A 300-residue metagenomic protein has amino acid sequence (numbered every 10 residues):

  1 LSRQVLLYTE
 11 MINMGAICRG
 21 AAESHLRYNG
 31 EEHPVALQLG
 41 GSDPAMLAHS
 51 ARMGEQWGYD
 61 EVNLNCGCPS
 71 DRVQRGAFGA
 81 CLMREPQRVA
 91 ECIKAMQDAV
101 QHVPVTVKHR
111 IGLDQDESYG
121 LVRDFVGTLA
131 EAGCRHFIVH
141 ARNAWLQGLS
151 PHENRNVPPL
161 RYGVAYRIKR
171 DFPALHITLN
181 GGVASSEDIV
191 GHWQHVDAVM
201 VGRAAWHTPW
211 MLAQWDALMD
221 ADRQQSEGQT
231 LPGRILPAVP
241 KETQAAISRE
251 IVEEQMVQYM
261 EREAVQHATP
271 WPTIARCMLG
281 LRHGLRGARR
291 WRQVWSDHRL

Functional and structural regions predicted by a protein language model:
L1-D60: Glycine-rich, positively charged N-terminal anion/phosphate-binding segment
L7-T9, V35-L39, V62, V105-H109 (+3 more regions): Hydrophobic faces of well-ordered beta-strands that scaffold small-molecule active sites in alpha/beta enzyme cores
T9, D60-S70, A132-N143, V201-A205: Non-cysteine beta-strand/loop elements that form the S-adenosyl-L-methionine
T9-E10, G15, D71, A80-C81 (+4 more regions): Flexible, active-site-adjacent loop/turn segments at secondary-structure boundaries
I12-M14, G40-S42, G67-P69, R110-D114 (+3 more regions): Active-site beta-loop-alpha junctions enriched in small/polar residues
I17-H25, S70-K94, V100, L146-A165 (+1 more regions): Active-site-adjacent beta->alpha loops and helix N-cap segments on the catalytic face of soluble alpha/beta enzymes
P34-A99, V103-P104, I111-S118: Active-site beta->alpha loop and helix N-cap motifs at the rims of alpha/beta catalytic domains
E91-K94, V100, P104, L113-Q115 (+4 more regions): Alpha/beta catalytic cores of nucleotide-metabolism and tRNA/nucleoside-modifying enzymes
